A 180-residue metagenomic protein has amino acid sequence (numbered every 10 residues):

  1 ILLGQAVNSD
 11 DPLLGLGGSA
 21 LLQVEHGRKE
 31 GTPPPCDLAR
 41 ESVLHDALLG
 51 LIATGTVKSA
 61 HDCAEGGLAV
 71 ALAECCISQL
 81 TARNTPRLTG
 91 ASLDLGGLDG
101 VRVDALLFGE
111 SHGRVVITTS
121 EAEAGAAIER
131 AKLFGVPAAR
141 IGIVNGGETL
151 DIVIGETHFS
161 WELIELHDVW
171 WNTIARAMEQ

Functional and structural regions predicted by a protein language model:
I1-G109, E121-Q180: Intein/HINT protein-splicing elements and their conserved insertion hotspots or analogous self-processing inserts
H112-R114: Short, solvent-exposed beta-strand edge segments and adjacent coil->beta transition regions
V116-S120: Short hydrophobic/aromatic beta-strand micro-patches that form the beta-sheet surface supporting nucleotide- or nucleic
